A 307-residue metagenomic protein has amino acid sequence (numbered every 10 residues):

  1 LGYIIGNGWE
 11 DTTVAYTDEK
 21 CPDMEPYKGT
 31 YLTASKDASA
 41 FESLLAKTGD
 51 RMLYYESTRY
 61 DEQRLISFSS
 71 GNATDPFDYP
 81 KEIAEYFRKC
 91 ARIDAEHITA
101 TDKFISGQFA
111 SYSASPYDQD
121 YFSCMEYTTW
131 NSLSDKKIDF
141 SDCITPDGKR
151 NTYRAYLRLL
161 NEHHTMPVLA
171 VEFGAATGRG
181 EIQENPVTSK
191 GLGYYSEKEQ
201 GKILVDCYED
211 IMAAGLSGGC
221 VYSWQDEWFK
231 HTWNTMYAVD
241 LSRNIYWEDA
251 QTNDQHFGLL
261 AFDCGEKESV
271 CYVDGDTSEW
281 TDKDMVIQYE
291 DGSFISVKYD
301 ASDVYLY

Functional and structural regions predicted by a protein language model:
L1-D11, D37-Q63, A91-K103, K202-A214: An active-site-proximal structural segment forming one wall of the substrate-binding cleft that immediately precedes
L1-K28, K81-K89, H231-Y246: Aromatic- and acidic-residue-enriched segments that line the glycan-binding/catalytic groove of carbohydrate-active
L1-S39, Y60-A73, S217: Active-site groove signature of glycoside hydrolases
Y3-I5, I66-F68, A110-Y112, S123 (+2 more regions): Hydrophobic faces of well-ordered beta-strands that scaffold small-molecule active sites in alpha/beta enzyme cores
Y16-S43, C124-T145, E181-Y195: A solvent-exposed, charged loop/short amphipathic helix patch at secondary-structure junctions
Y60, D78-V187: Glycoside hydrolase catalytic-domain groove-lining segments
G180-E199, I203, D210-V286: Aromatic-rich peripheral "rim/lid" segments of glycoside hydrolase catalytic domains that contact and position glycan
G275, D303-Y307: Short, well-ordered beta-strand segments enriched in hydrophobic/aromatic residues
